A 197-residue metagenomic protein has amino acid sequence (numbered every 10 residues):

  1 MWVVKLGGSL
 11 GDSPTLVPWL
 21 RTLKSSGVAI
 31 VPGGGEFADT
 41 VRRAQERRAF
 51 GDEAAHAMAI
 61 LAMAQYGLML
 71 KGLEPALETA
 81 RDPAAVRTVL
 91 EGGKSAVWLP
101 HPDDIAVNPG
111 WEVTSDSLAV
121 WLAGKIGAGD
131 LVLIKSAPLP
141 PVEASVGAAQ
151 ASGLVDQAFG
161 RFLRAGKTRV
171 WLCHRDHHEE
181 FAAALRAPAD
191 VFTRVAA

Functional and structural regions predicted by a protein language model:
M1-A189, A196-A197: Nucleotide/pyrophosphate-binding catalytic subdomain
